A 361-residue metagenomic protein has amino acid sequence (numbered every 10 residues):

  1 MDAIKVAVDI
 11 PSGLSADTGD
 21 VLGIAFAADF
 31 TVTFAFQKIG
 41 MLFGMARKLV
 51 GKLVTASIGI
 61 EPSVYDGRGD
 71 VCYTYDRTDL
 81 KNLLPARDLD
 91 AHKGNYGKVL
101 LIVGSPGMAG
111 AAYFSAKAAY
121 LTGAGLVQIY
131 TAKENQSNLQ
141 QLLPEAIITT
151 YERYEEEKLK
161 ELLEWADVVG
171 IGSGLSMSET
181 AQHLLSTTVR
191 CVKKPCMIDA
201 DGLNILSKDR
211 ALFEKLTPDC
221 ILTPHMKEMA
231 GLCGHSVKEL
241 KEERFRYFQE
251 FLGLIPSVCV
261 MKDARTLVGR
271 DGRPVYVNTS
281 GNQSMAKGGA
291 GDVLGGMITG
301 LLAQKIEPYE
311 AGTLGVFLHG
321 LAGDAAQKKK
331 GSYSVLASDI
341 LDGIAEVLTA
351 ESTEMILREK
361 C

Functional and structural regions predicted by a protein language model:
M1-D70: Internal gly/pro-rich beta-alpha loop/helix module that stabilizes soluble enzyme cofactors or their anionic handles
M41-C196, N204-I221, M226-C361: Small-residue (G/A/S/T)-rich helix-start motifs and N-terminal tracts that mark the onset
